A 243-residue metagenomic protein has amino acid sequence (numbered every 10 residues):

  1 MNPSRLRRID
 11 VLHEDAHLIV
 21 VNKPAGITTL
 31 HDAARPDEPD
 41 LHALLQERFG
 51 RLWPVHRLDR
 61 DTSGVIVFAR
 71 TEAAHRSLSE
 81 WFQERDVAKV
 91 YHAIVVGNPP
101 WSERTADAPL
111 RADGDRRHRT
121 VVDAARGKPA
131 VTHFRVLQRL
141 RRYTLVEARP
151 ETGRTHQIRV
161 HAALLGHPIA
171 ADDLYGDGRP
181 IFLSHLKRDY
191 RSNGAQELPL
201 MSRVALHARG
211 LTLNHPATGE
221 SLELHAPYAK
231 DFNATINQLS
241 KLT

Functional and structural regions predicted by a protein language model:
M1-L18, P24-T29, H161-T243: Pseudouridine synthases involved in rRNA/tRNA modification
M1-V131, R135-R141, A162, Y228-L242: RNA pseudouridine synthases
V96, A148-E151: A structural micro-motif recognizing beta-strand termini and the immediately following turn/loop segments
A124, P150, H215-P216: Short, acidic, Ser/Thr-enriched surface-loop or helix-capping motifs
Y143, T155, L206-A208: Active-site lining segments that contact anionic ligands and/or coordinate catalytic metals
Y143-A148, A171: Short, solvent-exposed secondary-structure boundary/capping segments
R154-A162: Short beta-strand segments enriched for Tyr within beta-sheet-rich domains, predominantly fibronectin type III
